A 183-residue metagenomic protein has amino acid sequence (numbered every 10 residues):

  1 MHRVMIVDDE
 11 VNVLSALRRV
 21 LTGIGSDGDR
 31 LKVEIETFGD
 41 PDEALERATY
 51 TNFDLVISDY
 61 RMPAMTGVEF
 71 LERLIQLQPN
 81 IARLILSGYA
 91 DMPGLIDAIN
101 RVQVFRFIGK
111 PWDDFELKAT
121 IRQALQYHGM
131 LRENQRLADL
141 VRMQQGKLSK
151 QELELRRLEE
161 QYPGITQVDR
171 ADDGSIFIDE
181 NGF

Functional and structural regions predicted by a protein language model:
D8, D59, S87: Active-site residues of response regulator receiver
V11-E36: Two-component/phosphorelay signaling modules centered on CheY-like receiver
L31, T37-E46, G67: Helix N-cap/capping motif at the beta->alpha junctions
E46, V68-N80, D97: Short amphipathic alpha-helix used as the core "switch/output" element in two-component signaling
M62: Receiver (REC) domain active-site loop signature in two-component systems and cognate sites in sensor histidine kinases
E69, A90-F107: Alpha4 helix (beta4-alpha4-beta5 surface) of REC/receiver domains from two-component response regulators
W112-I121, L125: C-terminal output helix
R136-F183: C-terminal output/effector regions of signal-responsive regulators
